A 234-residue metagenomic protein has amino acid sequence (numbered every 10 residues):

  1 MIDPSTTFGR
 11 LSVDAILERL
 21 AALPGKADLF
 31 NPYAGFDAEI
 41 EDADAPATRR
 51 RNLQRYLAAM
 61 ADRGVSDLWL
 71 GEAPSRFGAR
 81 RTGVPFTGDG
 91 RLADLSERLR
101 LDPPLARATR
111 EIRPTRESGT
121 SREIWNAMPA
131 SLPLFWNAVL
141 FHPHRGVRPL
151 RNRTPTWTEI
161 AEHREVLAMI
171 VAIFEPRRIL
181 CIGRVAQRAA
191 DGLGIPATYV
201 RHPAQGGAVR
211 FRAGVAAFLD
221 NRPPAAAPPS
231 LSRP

Functional and structural regions predicted by a protein language model:
I2-R178, R188, L193, T198: A polyanion-binding, active-site-adjacent surface
P103-P104, I195-A226: Short, flexible loop segments at boundaries between secondary-structure elements
R184-V185: Alpha-helix/helix-capping structural signal
P224-P234: A short, highly charged, low-complexity intrinsically disordered segment
